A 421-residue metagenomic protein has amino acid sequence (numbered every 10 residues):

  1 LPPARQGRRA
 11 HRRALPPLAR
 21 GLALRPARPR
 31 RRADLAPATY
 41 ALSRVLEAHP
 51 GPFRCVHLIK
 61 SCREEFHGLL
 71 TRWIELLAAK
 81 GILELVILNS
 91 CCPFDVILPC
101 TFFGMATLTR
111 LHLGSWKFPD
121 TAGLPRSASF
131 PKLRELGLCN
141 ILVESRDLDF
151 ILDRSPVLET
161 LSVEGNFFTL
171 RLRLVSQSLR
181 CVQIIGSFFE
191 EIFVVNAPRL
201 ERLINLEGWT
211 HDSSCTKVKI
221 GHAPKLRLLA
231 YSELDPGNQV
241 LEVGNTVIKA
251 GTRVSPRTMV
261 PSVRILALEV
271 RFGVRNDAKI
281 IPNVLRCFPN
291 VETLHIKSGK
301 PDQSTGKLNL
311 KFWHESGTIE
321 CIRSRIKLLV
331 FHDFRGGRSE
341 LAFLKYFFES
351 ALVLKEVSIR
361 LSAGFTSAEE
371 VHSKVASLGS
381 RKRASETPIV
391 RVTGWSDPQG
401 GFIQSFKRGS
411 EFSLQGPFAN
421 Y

Functional and structural regions predicted by a protein language model:
L1-V175: Leucine-rich repeat
L24-R25, F53, I82-L85, L108-L111 (+13 more regions): Conserved hydrophobic position(s) of the canonical leucine-rich repeat
A33-S43, A48, S61-L70, C91-L98 (+10 more regions): Leucine-rich repeat
A78-A79, G104, S129, R154 (+7 more regions): C-terminal capping segment of individual leucine-rich repeats
L158, L179, I184-T293: Leucine-rich repeat
N238-S255, I265-A267, E292-H295, D302-F312 (+2 more regions): C-terminal capping region of solenoid repeat domains
V284, L329, F347: Hydrophobic, well-ordered secondary-structure elements that form the walls of internal hydrophobic environments
